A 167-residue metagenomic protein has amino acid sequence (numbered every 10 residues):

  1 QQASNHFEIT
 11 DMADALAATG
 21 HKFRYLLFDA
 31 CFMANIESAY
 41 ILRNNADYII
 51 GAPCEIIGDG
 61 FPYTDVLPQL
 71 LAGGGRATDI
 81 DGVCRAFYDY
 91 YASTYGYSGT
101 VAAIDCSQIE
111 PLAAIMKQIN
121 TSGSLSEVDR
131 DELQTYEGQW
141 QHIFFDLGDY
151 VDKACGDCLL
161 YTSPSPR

Functional and structural regions predicted by a protein language model:
Q1-F61: Catalytic cores of nucleophile-dependent amide-cleaving enzymes
G58, Y63-L159: Long, charge-rich alpha-helical interaction segments
Y161-P166: Conserved small/polar residues in nucleotide/adenosyl-binding loops
